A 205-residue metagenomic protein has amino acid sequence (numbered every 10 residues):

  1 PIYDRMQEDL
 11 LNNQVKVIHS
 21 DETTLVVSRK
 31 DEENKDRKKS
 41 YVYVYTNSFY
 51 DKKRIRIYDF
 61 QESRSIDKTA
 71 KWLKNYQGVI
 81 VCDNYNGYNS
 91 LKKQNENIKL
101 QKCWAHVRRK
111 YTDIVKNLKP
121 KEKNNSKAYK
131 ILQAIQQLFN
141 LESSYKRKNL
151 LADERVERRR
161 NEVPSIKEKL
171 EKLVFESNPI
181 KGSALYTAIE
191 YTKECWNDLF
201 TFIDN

Functional and structural regions predicted by a protein language model:
P1-N205: Catalytic center-proximal scaffold of phosphoryl-transfer enzymes
